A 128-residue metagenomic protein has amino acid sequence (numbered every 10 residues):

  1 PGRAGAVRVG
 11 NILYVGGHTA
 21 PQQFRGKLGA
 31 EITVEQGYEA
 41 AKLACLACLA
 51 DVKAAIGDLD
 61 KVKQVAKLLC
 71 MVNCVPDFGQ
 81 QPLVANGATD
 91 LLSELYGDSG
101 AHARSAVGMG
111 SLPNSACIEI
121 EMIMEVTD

Functional and structural regions predicted by a protein language model:
P1-D128: Short, polar/acidic, helix-capping and beta-turn segments at strand->helix junctions that line the mouths
